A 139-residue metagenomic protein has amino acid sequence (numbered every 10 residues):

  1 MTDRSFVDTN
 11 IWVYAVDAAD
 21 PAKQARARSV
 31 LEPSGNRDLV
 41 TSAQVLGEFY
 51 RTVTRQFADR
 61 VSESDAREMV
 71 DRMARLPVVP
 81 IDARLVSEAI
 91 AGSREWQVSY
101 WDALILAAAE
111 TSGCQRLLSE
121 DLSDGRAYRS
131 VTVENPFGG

Functional and structural regions predicted by a protein language model:
M1-T41, Q56-S64: Short, well-structured N-terminal submotif of metal-dependent ribonuclease cores
T2-R4, L106-G139: Acidic, PIN/NYN-like endoribonuclease modules and their adjacent C-terminal/linker elements
D8-N10, E48, D102, D121: Acidic active-site catalytic centers that drive phospho-/nucleotidyl reactions and related ester hydrolyses
A15, P33-R37, T52-Q56, M73-P77 (+2 more regions): Alpha-helix C-capping/helix-to-loop hinge sites
L39-Q44, S119: Substrate-recognition element of Asp-dependent hydrolases with the DxDx(T/V) motif
V40, V79, E134: General small-molecule cofactor/ligand-binding pocket signal
L46, Y50, T54, A58-M73: Glycine/small-residue-rich phosphate/adenosyl-binding loop
R75-E120: Active-site neighborhoods of divalent-metal-dependent phosphate/nucleic-acid chemistry enzymes
